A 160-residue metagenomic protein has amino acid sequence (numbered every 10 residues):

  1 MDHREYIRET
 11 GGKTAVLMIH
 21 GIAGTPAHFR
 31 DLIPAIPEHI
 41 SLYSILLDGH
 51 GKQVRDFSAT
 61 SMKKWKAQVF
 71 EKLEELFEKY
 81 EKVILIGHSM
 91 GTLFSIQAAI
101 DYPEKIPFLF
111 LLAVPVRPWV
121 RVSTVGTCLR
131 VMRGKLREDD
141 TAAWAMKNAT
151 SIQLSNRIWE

Functional and structural regions predicted by a protein language model:
M1-T14: Short beta-strand-to-loop junctions in surface cap/lid or active-site-entrance loops
L17-G21: The conserved beta1-alpha1 loop
I22-I33: The serine-hydrolase catalytic nucleophile loop
I36-V54: Conserved alpha/beta-hydrolase
Q53-K79, I84: Catalytic nucleophile-loop/oxyanion-hole region of alpha/beta-hydrolase and closely related hydrolase-like folds
G87-G91, S95: Gly/Ala-rich beta-loop-alpha elbow adjacent to hydrolase catalytic centers
V114-E160: The alpha/beta-hydrolase serine catalytic core
